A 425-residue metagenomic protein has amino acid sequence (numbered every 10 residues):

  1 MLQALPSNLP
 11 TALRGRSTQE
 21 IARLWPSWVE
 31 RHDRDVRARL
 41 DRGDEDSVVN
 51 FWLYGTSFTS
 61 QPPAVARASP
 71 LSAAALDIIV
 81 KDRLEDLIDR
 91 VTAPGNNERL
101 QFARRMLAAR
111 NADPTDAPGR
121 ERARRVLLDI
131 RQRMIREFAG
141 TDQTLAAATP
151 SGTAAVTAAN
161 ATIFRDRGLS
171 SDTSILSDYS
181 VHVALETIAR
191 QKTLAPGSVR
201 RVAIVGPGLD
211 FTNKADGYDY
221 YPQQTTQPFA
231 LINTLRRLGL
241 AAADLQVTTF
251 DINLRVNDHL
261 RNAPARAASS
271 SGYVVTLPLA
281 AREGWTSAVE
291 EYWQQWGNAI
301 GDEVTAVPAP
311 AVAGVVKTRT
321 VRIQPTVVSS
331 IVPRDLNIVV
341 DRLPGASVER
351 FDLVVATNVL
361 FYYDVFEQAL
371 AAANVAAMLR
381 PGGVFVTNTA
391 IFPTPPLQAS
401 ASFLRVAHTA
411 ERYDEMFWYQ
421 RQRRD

Functional and structural regions predicted by a protein language model:
M1-V156, P196-V199, G208-D335, V339: Class I S-adenosyl-L-methionine-dependent methyltransferase module
D166-L185, Y220-P228, V327: Phosphate/oxyanion-binding active-site loops and adjacent basic polyanion-contact surfaces
G197-S198, L336-V354: A short acidic, Gly/Pro-enriched loop at the edge of an enzyme's catalytic core that lines a small-molecule cofactor
V202-I204: Class I SAM-dependent methyltransferase core
R236-G239, Q368-P381: A short glycine-rich, Lys/Arg-flanked "PGG" loop and its adjoining helix->strand segment in the class I
T248, L353-V355, L379-I391: Conserved beta-strand signature within the Rossmann-like core of class I S-adenosyl-L-methionine
F351-F366: A short SAM/SAH-binding and catalytic strip from SAM-dependent methyltransferases
L397, A401-D425: Core SAM-dependent methyltransferase catalytic element
